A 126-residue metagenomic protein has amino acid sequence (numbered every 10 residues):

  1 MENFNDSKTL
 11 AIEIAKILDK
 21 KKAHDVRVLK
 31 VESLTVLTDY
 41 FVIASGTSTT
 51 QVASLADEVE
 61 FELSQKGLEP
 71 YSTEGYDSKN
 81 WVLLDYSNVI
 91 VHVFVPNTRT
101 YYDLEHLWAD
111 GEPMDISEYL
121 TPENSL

Functional and structural regions predicted by a protein language model:
M1-V28, E32, T50-S54, G75 (+1 more regions): Long, contiguous binding/interaction regions
D25-T35, Y71-N88: Glycine/charge-rich, flexible interdomain linkers and switch-proximal surface loops that mediate coupling
T38: A cytosolic small-molecule/anion-sensing beta-strand core signal
I43-S45: Short hydrophobic/aromatic beta-strand micro-patches that form the beta-sheet surface supporting nucleotide- or nucleic
S48-L68, L83: Compact, glycine-rich, soluble single-domain proteins
